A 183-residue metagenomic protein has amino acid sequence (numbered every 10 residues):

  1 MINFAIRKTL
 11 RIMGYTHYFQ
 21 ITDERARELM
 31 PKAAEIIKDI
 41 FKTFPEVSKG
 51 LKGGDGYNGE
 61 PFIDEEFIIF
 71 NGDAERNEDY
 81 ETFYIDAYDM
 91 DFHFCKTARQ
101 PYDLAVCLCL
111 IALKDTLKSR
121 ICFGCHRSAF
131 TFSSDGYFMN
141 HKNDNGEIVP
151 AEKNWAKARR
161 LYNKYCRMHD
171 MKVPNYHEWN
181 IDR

Functional and structural regions predicted by a protein language model:
I2-R183: Acidic (Asp/Glu-rich) sequence patches and key acidic residues that form negatively charged surfaces used
